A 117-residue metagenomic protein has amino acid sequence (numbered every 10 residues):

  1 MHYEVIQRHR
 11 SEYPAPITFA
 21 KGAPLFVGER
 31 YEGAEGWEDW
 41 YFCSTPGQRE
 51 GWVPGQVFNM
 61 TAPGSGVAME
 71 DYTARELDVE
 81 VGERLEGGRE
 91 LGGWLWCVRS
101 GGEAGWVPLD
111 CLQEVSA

Functional and structural regions predicted by a protein language model:
M1-A117: Src homology 3 (SH3)-mediated interaction modules
